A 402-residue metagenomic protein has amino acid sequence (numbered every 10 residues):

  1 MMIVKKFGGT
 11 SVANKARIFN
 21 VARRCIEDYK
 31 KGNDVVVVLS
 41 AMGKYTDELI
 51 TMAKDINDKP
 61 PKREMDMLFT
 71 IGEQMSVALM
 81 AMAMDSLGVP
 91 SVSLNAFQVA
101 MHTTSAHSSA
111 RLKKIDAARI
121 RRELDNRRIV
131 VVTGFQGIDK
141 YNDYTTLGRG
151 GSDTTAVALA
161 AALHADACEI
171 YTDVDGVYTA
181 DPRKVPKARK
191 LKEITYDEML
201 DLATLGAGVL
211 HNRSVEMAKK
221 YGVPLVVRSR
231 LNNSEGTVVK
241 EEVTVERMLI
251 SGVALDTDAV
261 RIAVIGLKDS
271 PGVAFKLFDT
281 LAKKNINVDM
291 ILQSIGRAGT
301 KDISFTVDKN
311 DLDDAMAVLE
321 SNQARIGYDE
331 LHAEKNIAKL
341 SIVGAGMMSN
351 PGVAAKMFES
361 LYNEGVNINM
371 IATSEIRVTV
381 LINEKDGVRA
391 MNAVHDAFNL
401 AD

Functional and structural regions predicted by a protein language model:
M1-V215, T306, I382-N383, D402: Nucleotide/pyrophosphate-binding catalytic subdomain
N33, V89, V223, I286 (+1 more regions): Short phosphate-binding/catalytic loops that engage adenosine nucleotides
A167-Y171, L225-V227, D289, M370: Short hydrophobic alpha-helical runs that function as membrane-insertion/retention elements
S214, P224, E241-V243: Membrane-embedded hairpin module used as a gating/binding unit in multi-pass transport and secretion proteins
A218: Acidic-aromatic/histidine active-site loop/patch
V223-S234, T257: Active-site C-terminal subdomain of aminotransferase-like
G236-D402: A conserved regulatory-domain signal marking ACT and ACT-like small-molecule sensing domains and adjacent regulatory
